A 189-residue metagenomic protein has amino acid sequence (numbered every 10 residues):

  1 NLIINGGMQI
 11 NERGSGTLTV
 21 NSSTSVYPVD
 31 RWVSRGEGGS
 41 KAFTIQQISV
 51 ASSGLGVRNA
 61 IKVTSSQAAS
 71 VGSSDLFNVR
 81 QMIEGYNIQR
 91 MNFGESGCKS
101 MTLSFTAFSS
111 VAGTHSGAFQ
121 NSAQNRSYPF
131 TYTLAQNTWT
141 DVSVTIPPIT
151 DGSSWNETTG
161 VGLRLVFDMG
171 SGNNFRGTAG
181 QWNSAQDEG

Functional and structural regions predicted by a protein language model:
N1-G189: Extracellular and organelle-lumenal recognition/adhesion modules and their flexible linkers in secreted
